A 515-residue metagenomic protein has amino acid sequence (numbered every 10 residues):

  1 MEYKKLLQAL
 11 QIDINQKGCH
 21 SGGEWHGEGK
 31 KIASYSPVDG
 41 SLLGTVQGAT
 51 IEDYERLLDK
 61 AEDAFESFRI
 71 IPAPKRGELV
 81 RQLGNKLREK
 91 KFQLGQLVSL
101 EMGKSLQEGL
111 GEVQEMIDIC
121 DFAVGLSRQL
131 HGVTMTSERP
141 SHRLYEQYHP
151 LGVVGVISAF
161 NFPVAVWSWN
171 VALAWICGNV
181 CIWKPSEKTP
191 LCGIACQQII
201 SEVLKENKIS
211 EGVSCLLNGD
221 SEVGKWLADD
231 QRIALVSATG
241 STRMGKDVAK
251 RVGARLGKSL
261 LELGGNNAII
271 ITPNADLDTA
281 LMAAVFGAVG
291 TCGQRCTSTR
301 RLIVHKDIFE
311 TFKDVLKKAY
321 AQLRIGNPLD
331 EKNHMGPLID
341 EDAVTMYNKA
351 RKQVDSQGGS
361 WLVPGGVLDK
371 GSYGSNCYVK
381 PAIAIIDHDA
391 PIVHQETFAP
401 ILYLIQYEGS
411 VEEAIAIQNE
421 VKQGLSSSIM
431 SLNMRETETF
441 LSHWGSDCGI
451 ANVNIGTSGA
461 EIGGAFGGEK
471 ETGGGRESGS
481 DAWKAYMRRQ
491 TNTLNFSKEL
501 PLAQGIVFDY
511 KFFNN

Functional and structural regions predicted by a protein language model:
M1-D39: Hydrophobic face of amphipathic alpha-helices that form TPR/SEL1-like repeat modules and related alpha-solenoid
G40, R76, V98, C120 (+9 more regions): Residue-level signal for inorganic ion chemistry
S41-G44, I209, I233, I270 (+2 more regions): Conserved C-terminal structural/oligomerization subdomain of aldehyde/semialdehyde dehydrogenase
S41-L130, S141: Glycine-rich loop-to-alpha-helix module at the N-terminal edge of alpha/beta enzyme cores
L42-A49, A64-I70, V156, I269-T272 (+5 more regions): Short, well-ordered beta-strand elements within core beta-sheets of diverse protein domains
D63-S67, N85-F92, G103, G125-G132 (+10 more regions): Generic secondary-structure signature for well-ordered alpha-helical cores
G132-T279: Rossmann-like NAD(P) dinucleotide-binding subdomain of oxidoreductase/dehydrogenase enzymes
I199-E202, R243-H388, E412, A416 (+3 more regions): ALDH superfamily catalytic-core signature
